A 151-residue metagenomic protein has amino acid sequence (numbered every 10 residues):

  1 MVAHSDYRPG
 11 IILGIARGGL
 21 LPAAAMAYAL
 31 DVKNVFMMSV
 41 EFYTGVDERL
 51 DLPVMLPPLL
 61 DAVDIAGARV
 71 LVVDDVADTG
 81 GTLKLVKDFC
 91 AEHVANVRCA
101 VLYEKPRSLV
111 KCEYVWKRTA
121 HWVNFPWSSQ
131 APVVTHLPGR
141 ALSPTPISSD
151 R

Functional and structural regions predicted by a protein language model:
M1-R151: PRPP-associated nucleotide enzymes
